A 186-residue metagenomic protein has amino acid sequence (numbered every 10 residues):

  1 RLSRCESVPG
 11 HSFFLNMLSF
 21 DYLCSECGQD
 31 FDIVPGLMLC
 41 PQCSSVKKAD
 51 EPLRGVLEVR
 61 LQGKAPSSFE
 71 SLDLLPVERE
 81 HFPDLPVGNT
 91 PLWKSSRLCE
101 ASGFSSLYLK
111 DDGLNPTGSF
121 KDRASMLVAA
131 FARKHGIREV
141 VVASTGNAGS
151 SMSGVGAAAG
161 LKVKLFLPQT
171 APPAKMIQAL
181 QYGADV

Functional and structural regions predicted by a protein language model:
R4-C5: Short, positively charged low-complexity motifs
N16-V186: PLP-dependent amino-acid enzyme catalytic core
